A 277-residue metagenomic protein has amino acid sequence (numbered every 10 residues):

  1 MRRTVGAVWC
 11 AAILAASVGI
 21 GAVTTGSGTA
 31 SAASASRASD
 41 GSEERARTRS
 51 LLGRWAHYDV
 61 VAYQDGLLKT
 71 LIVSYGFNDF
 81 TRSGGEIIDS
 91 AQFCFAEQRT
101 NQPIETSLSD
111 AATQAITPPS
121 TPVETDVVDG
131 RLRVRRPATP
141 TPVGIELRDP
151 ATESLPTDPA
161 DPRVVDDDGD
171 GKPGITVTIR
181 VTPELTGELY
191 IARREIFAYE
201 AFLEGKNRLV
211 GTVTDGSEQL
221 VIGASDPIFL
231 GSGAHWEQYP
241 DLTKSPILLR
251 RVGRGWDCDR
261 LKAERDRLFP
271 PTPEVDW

Functional and structural regions predicted by a protein language model:
M1-T4: Positively charged n-region of N-terminal signal peptides that target proteins for export
V8-G21: Bacterial N-terminal signal peptides
V18-R37: Signal peptide processing junction and immediate N-terminal pro/mature segment of secreted/exported proteins
R37-A46, W55-Q64, T139-P140, G144-P159 (+4 more regions): A long-range scaffold signal marking pre-active-site subdomains of enzyme folds
R37-E43, P183-W277: Edge beta-strand at a domain terminus
D40-G76, E86-E97, P103, R136 (+3 more regions): Tryptophan-anchored aromatic micro-motifs
G76-E204: Predominantly extracellular/secreted and cell-surface proteins with exposed, flexible low-complexity segments
